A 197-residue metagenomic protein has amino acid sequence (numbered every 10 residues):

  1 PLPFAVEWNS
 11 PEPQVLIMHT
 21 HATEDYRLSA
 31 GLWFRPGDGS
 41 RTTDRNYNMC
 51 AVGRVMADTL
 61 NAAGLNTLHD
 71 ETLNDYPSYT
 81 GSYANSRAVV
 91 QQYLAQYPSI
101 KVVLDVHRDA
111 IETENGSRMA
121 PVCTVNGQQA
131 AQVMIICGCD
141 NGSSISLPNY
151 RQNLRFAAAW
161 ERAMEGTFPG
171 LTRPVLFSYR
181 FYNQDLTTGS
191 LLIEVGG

Functional and structural regions predicted by a protein language model:
P1-I100, A110-N115: N-terminal catalytic or cofactor-binding beta/alpha core of small enzyme domains
S10-E12, P98-K101, Q128-Q132, T188: Extracytoplasmic
L16-H19, T67-H69, V102-D105, M134-C137 (+2 more regions): Structural recognition of the beta-strand scaffold that forms the well-ordered cores of secreted hydrolase catalytic
P36-G39, I111-S146: A short, glycine/acidic-enriched catalytic loop
V90, N115-C123, L176-F181: Alpha-helical scaffolding within the catalytic cores of extracellular/periplasmic polymer-degrading hydrolases
R108-A110, G197: Active-site-proximal loop/turn and secondary-structure-junction residues that shape catalytic pockets, frequently
N149-L176: Active-site-adjacent substrate-binding region of metalloamidase/peptidase-like peptide-processing proteins
T172-G197: Active-site-adjacent mobile loop/cap segments within catalytic or ligand-binding domains
